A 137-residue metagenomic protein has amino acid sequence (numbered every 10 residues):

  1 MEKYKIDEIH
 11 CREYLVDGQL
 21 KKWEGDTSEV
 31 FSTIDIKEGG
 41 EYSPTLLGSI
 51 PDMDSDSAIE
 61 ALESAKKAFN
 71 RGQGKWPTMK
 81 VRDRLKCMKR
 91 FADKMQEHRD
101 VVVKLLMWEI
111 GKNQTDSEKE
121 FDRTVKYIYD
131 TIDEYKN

Functional and structural regions predicted by a protein language model:
M1-L46: Hydrophobic face of amphipathic alpha-helices that form TPR/SEL1-like repeat modules and related alpha-solenoid
K37-N137: Glycine-rich loop-to-alpha-helix module at the N-terminal edge of alpha/beta enzyme cores
